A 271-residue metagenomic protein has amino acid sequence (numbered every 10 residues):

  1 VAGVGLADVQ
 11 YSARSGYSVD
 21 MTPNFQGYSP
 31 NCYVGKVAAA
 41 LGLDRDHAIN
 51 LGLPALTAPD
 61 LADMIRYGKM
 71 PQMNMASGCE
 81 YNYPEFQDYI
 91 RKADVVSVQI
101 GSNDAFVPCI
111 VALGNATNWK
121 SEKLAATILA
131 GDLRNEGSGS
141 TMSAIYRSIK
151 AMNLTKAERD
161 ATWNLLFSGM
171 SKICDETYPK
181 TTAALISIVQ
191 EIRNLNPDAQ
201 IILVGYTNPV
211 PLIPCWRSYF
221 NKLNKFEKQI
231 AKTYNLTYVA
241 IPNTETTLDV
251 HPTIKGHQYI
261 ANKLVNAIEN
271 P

Functional and structural regions predicted by a protein language model:
V1-P54, A116-T117: Serine-esterase "nucleophile elbow" of acetyl-processing enzymes
V4, T57, V210: Flexible, glycine-rich phosphate/dinucleotide-binding loops and adjacent beta-alpha linkers at cofactor/substrate
G5-Q10, D60-D63, V107-A112: Short, solvent-exposed loop/turn and secondary-structure capping segments
Y33-A38, K69, I186-Q190: Short, well-ordered amphipathic alpha-helices
P54-Y83, H251-T253: Charged, often glycine-rich, active-site loop that binds/positions anionic groups
E80-P271: Alpha-helical cap/lid subdomain in secreted, periplasmic, or secretory-pathway luminal O-acyl-processing enzymes
